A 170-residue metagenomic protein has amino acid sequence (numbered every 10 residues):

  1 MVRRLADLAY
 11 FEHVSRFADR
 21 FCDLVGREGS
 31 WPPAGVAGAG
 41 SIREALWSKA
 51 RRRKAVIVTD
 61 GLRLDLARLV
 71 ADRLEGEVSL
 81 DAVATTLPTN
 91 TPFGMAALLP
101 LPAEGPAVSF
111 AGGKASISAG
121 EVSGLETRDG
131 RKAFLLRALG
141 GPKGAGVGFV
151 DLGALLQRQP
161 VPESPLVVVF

Functional and structural regions predicted by a protein language model:
M1-K54, G61-F170: …; additionally, a secondary subgroup of soluble metalloenzymes is captured
